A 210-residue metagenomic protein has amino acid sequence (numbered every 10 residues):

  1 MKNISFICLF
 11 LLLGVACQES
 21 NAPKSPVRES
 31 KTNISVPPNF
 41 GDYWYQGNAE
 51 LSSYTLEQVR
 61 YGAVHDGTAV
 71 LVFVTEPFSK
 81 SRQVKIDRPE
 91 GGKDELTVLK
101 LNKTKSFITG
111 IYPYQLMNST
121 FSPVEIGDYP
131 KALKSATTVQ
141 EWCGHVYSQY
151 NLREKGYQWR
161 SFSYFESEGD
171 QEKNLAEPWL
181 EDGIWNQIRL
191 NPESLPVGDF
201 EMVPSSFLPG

Functional and structural regions predicted by a protein language model:
K2-C8: Sec-dependent signal peptide recognition, specifically the positively charged N-region followed immediately by
V15-A16: C-terminal motif of bacterial Sec signal peptides marking the signal peptidase cleavage site
E19-E29: Bacterial Sec signal peptide processing site at the extreme N-terminus
R28-R60, V72-F73, L96-P209: Contiguous hydrophobic, core-forming segments of folded domains
H65-F78, I86: An N-terminal, globular interaction/scaffold subdomain
K80-I86, V98-L99: Charged, amphipathic alpha-helical segments
P89-E95: A glycine-rich, acidic short-motif signal
